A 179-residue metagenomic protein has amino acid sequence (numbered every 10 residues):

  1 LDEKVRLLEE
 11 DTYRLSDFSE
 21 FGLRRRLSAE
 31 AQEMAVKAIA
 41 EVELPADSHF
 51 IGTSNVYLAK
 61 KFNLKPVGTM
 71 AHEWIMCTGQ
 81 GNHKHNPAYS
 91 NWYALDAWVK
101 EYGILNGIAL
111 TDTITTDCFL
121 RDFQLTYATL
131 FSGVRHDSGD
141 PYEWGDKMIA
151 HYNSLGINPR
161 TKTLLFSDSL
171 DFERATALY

Functional and structural regions predicted by a protein language model:
L1-K147, H151-S154: Buried, small/hydrophobic-residue-enriched core segments of structured protein domains
I51, L170-Y179: Catalytic cores of alpha/beta
G68-T69, N158-K162: Flexible, glycine/charged-enriched surface loops at secondary-structure junctions
T113, L164-F172: Glycine-rich beta-to-alpha transition loops that act as phosphate-gripper elements at the mouths of alpha/beta enzyme
F131-S132, R160-L164: Residue-level recognition of the N-termini of beta-strands and the immediately preceding loop/turn
